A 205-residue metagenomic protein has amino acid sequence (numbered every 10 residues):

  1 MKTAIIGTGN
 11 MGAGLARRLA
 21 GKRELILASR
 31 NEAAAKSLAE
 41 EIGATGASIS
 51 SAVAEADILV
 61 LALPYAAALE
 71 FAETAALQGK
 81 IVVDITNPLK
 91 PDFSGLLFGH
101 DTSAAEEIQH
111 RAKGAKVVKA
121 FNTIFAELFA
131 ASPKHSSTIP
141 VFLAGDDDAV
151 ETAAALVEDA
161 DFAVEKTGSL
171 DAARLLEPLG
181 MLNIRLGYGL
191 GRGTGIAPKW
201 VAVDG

Functional and structural regions predicted by a protein language model:
M1-I42: NAD(P)+-binding Rossmann beta1-loop-alpha1 motif at the extreme N-terminus of oxidoreductases
G14, R18, R111, L156: Rossmann-fold NAD(P)-dependent oxidoreductase module
A39, G43, I49-D92: Rossmann-like NAD(P)-binding element
G46, K116-F121, E165-G168: General beta-strand structural signal in soluble alpha/beta enzymes
G95-H100, E106, A131-A149: Short beta-strand and adjoining strand-loop segment in the mid-core of the Rossmann-like NAD(P)-dependent dehydrogenase
S103-N122: Rossmann-fold dehydrogenase core element
I139-G205: Active-site-lining helix/loop region of Rossmann-like oxidoreductase modules
